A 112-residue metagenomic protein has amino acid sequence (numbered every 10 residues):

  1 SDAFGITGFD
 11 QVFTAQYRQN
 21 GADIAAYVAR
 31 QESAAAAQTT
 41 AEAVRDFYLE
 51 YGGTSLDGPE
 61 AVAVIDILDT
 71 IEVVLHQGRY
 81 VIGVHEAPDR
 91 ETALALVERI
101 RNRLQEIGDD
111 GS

Functional and structural regions predicted by a protein language model:
S1-S112: Soluble, non-membrane globular domain cores that form compact, hydrophobic packing and curved binding surfaces
